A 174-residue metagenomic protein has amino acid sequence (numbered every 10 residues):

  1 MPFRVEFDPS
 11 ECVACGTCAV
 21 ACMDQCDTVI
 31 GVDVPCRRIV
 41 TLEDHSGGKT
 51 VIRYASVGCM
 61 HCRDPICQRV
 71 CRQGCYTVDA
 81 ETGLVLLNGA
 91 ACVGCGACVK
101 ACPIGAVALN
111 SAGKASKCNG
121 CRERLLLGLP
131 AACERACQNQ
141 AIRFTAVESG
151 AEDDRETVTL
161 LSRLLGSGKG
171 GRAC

Functional and structural regions predicted by a protein language model:
M1-E11, G16, A21-L42, S46-G47: N-terminal cysteine/histidine-rich coordination modules
F3-V5, A55, G83: Short amphipathic alpha-helical segments
D8-P9, Q73, G89: Aromatic-flanked redox-active Cys/Sec active sites in thiol-based oxidoreductases, especially the WC-centered
S10-V13, T17, I66, V93 (+1 more regions): A generic structural signal for alpha-helix starts
C18, C22, C71, C102: The canonical Cys-X-X-Cys-His
G31-H61, Q68-R69, G89-C174: Flanking helices and flexible, charged tails adjoining ferredoxin-like Fe-S electron-transfer domains in multi-subunit
H61-L84: Ordered, amphipathic secondary-structure segments that act as subunit-interaction surfaces in large macromolecular
